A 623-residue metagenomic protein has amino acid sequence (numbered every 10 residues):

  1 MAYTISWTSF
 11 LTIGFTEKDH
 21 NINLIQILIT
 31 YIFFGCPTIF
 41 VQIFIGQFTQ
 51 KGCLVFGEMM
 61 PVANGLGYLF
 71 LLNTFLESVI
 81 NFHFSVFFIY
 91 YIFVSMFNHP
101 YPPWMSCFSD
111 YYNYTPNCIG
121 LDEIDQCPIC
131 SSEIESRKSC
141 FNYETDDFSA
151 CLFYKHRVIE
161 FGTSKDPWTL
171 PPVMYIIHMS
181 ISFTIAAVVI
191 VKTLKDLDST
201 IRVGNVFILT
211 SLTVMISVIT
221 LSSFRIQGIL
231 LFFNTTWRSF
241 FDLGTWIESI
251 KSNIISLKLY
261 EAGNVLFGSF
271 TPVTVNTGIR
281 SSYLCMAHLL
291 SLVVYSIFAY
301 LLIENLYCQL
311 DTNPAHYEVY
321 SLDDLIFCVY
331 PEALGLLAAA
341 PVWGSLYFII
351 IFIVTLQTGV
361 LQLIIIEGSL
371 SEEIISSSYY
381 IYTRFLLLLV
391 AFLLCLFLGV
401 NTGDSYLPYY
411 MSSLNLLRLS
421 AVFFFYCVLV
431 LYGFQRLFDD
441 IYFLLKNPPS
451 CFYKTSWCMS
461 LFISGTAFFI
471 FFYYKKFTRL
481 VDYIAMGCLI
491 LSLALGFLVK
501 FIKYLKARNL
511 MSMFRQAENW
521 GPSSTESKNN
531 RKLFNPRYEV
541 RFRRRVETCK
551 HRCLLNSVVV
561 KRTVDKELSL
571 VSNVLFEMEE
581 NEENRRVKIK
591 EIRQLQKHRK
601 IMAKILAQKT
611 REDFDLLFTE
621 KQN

Functional and structural regions predicted by a protein language model:
M1-A2, W7-L11, K195-L363, L370-L396 (+6 more regions): Membrane-embedded translocation segments of transport machinery
M1-T8, E77, F82, P128 (+9 more regions): Hydrophobic, membrane-embedded alpha-helices of multi-pass small-molecule transporters
T12-L28, F40-Y68, F88-F108, Q227-T235 (+6 more regions): Flexible loop linkers connecting adjacent transmembrane helices in multi-pass alpha-helical membrane transporters
E17-K18, F48, M59, G65 (+6 more regions): Membrane-water interface regions at transmembrane-helix termini and the short interhelical loops of multi-pass membrane
T38, N81-V86, Y90-H99, S211-F233 (+5 more regions): Hydrophobic alpha-helical segments and their helix-loop junctions in multi-pass secondary transporters
F82-D166, Q227-G228, F232-R238, C308-G335 (+1 more regions): Extracellular/lumenal N-termini and interhelical loops of multi-pass eukaryotic membrane proteins
T115-I124, L505-N623: Non-transmembrane, juxtamembrane loop and terminal tail segments of multi-pass eukaryotic membrane proteins
L398-N401, P408-L431, P449-R537, R541: A generic transmembrane alpha-helix motif of multi-pass inner-membrane proteins
